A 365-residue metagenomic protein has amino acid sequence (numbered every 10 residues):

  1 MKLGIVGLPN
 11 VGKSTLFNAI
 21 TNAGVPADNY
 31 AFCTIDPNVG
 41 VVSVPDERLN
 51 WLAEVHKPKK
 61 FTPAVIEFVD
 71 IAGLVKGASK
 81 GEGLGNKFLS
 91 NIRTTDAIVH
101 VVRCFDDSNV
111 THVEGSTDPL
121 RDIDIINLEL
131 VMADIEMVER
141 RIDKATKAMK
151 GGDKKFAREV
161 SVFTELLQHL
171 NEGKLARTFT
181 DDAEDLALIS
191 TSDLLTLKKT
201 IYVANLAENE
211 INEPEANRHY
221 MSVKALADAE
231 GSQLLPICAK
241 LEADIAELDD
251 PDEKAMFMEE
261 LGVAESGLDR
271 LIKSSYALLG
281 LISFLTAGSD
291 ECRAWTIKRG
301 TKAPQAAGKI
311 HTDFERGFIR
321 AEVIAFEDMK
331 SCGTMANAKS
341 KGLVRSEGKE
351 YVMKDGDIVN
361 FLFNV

Functional and structural regions predicted by a protein language model:
M1-T111, E139-R140, K144-A145: Conserved G1/Walker A P-loop phosphate-binding module
K2-V6, F17, E139, K144-V352 (+1 more regions): C-terminal-of-GTPase-core extension/linker across diverse P-loop GTPases
S14, A31, E67, F105 (+5 more regions): Generic signal for short, ordered secondary-structure residues within or immediately flanking folded domains
N18, V25, I35, W51-E54 (+13 more regions): A near-ubiquitous, low-amplitude feature marking generic local secondary-structure context
A23-A31, N38-G40, R48-W51, K80 (+8 more regions): Glycine-rich, flexible loop/turn motifs
F32, D46-L49, T62-F68, E82-D96 (+8 more regions): Amphipathic alpha-helical transducer elements in NTP-driven molecular machines
G40-P45, A72-E82, R93-F156, H169-D182 (+1 more regions): Conserved Switch II/interswitch segment of TRAFAC-class P-loop GTPases
